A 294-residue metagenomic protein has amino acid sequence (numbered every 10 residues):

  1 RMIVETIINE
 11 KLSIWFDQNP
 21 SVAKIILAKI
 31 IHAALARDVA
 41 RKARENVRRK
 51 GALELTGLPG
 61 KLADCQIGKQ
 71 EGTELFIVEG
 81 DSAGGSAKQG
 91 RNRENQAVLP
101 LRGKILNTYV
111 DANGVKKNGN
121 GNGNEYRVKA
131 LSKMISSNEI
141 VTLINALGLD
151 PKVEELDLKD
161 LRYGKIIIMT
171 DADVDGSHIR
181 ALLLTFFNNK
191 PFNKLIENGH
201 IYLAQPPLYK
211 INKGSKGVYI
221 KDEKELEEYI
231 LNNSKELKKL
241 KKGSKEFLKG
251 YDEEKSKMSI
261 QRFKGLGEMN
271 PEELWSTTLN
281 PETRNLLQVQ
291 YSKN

Functional and structural regions predicted by a protein language model:
R1-N294: Conserved phosphate-chemistry cores used by DNA topoisomerases
